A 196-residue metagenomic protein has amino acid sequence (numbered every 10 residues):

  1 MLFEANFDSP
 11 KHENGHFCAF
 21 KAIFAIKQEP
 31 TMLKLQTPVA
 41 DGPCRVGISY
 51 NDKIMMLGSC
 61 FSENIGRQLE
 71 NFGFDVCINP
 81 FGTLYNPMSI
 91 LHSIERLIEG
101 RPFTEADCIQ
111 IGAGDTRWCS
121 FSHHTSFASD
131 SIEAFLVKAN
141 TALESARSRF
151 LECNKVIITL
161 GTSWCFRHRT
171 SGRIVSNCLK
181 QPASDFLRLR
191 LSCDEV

Functional and structural regions predicted by a protein language model:
M1-K21: Cationic, amphipathic, low-complexity segments that mediate targeting or membrane/lipid association
F17, I23-V196: Extracellular glycan-modifying ectodomains
